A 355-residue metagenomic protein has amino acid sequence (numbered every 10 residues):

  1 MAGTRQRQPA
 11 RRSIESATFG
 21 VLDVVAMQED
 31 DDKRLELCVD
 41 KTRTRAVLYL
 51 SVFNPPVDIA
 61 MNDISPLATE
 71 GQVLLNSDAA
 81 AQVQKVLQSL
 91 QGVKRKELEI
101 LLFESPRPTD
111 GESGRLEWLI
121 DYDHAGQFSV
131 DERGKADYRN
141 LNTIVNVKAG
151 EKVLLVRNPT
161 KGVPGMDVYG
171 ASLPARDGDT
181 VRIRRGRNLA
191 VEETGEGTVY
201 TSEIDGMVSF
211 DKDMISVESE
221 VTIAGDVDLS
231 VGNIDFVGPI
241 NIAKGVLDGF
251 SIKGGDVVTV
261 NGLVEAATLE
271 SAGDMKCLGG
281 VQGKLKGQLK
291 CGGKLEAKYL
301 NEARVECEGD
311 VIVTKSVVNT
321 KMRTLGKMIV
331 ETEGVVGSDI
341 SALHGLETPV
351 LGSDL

Functional and structural regions predicted by a protein language model:
M1-D226: Long, low-complexity, mixed-charge
M207-L355: Extended, compositionally simple hydrophobic/Ser/Thr-rich segments that build repetitive fibrous architectures
